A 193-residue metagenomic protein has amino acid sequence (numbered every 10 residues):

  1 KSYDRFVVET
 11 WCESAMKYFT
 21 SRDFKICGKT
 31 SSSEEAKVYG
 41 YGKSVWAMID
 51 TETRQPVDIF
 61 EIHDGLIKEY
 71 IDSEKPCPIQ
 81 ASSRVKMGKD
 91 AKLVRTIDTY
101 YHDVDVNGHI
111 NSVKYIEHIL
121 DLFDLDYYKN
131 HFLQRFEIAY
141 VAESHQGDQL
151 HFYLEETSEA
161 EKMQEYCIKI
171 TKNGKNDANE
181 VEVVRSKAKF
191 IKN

Functional and structural regions predicted by a protein language model:
K1-Q80, Y140-Q149, E155-N193: HotDog/MaoC-like acyl-thioester-processing domains
A47-F132, N193: Hot-dog-fold acyl-thioester-processing enzymes
R135: Phosphate-/nucleic-acid-contacting segments
